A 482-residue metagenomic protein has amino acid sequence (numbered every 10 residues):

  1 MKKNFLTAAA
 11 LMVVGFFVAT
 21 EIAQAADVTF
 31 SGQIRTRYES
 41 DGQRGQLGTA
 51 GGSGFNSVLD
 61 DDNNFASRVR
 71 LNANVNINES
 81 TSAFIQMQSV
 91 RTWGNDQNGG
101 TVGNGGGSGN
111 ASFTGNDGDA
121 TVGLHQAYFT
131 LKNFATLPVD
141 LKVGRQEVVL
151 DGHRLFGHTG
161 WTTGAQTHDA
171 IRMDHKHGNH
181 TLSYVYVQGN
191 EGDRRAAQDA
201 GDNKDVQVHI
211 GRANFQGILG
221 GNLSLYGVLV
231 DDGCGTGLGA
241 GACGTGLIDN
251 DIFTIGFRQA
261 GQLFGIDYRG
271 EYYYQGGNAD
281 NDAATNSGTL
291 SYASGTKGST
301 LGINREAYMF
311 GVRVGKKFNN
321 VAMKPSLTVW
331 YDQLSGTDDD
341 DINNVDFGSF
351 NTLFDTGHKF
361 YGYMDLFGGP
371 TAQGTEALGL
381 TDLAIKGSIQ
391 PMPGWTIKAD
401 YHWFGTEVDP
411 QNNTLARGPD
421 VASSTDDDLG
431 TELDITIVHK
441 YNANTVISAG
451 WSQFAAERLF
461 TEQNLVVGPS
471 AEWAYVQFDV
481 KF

Functional and structural regions predicted by a protein language model:
M1-A9: Bacterial N-terminal signal peptides that target proteins for export
A9-V148, D169-H177, T181-L182, D251 (+4 more regions): Beta-barrel outer-membrane channel/assembly domains of diderm bacteria
R35-R37, Q88, V187-G189, V228-V230 (+2 more regions): Active-site beta-loop-alpha junctions enriched in small/polar residues
D151-R154, G192-R194, C234-G235, A279 (+1 more regions): Extracytoplasmic/secreted cell-surface and envelope-processing proteins
H158-W161: Active-site loop-helix segments enriched in His/Asp/Glu that coordinate and activate a nucleophilic water at divalent
H175, H180-Y273: Internal metal/ion-chelating core segments
G302-L353: Long, well-ordered mid-to-C-terminal structural blocks that present hydrophobic/aromatic surfaces
D340-G379: Flexible glycine-rich, low-complexity coil/linker segments exposed to the extracellular/periplasmic environment
